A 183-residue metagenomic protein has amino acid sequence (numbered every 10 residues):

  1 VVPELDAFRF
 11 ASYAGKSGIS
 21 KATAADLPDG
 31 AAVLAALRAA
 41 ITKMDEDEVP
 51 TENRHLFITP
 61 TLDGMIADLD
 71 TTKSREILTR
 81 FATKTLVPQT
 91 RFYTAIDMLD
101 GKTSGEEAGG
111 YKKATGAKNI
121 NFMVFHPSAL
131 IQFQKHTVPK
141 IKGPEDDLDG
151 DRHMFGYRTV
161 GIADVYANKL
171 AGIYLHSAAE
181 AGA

Functional and structural regions predicted by a protein language model:
V1-D47, Y174-A183: Alpha-helical scaffold segments that mediate packing/assembly in large oligomeric complexes
V1-S20, D45-P60, P144-V165: Long, contiguous amphipathic alpha-helices that act as assembly "spine/axial" helices in icosahedral shell and virion
P28, A32, D68-A183: Sequence/fold signature of self-assembling virion shell proteins
P28-S74: Hydrophobic, aromatic-enriched interface-forming segments
